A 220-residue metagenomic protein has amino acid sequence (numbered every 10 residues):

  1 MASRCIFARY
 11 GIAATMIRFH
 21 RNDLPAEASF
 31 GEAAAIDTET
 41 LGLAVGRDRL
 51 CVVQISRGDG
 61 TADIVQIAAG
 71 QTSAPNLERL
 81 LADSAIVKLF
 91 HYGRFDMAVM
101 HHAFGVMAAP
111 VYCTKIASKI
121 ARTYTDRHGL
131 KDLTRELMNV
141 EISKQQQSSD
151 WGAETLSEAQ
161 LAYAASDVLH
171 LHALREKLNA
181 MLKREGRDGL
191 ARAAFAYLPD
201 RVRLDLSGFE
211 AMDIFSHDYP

Functional and structural regions predicted by a protein language model:
A2-P220: DEDD superfamily 3′-5′ metal-dependent exonuclease/proofreading module
